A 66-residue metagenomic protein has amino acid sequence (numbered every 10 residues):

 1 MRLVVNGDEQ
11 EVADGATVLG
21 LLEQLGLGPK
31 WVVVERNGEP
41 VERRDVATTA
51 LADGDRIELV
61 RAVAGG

Functional and structural regions predicted by a protein language model:
M1-G65: Ubiquitin-like/PB1-type beta-grasp interaction modules and other compact soluble beta-rich domains
